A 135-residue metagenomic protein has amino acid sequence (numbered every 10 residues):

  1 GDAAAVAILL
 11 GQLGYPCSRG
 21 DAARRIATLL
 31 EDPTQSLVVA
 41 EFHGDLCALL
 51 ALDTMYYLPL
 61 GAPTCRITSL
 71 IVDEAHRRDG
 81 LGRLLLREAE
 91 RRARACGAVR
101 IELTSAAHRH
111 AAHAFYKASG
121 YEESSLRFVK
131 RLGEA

Functional and structural regions predicted by a protein language model:
A4, I8-A62, T68, L86 (+2 more regions): Acetyl-CoA-dependent GNAT
A62-E74, L126: Conserved acetyl-CoA binding element of GNAT-fold acetyltransferases
S69-V72, R78-R91, A114-S119: Conserved acetyl-CoA-binding loop-helix of GNAT-fold acetyltransferases
R77, E102-A112, V129-E134: Conserved beta-strand-loop-alpha-helix junction that forms the acyl-donor binding cleft
L86, A93-S105: Conserved GNAT acetyl-CoA-binding A-motif
A98, K117-L126: Conserved acetyl-CoA-binding loop of GNAT-fold acetyltransferases
